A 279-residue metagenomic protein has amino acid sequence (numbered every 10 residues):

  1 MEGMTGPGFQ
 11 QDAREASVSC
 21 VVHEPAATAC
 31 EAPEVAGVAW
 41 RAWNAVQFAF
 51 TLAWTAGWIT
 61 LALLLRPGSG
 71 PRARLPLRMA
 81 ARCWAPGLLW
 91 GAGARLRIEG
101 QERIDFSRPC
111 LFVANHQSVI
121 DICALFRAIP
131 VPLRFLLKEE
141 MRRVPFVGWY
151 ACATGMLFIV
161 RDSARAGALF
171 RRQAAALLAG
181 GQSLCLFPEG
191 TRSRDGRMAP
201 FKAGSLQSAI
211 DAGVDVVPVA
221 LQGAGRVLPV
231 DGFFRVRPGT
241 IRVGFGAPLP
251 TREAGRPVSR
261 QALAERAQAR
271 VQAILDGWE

Functional and structural regions predicted by a protein language model:
E2-V38, A168-E279: Non-catalytic C-terminal accessory region of glycerolipid acyltransferases and related lyso-lipid remodeling enzymes
G6-C110: Membrane-anchoring hydrophobic helices of lipid-metabolizing enzymes
I59-M79, L89-G91, F106-A164: Catalytic core of membrane glycerolipid acyltransferases/transacylases, capturing the structured, soluble-facing
P86, C123, L206-Q207: Active-site phosphate/pyrophosphate- and oxyanion-stabilizing loops and adjacent acidic/basic residues in soluble
L88-L89, A151, L177, A209: A generic structural signal for well-ordered alpha-helical segments
I98, F112, F135-L136, V243-F245: Generic preference for hydrophobic
I104-F106, R143, A164-G167, L249-G255: A short acidic, often aromatic-flanked loop/helix-cap motif at beta-alpha or helix-coil junctions that lines enzyme
